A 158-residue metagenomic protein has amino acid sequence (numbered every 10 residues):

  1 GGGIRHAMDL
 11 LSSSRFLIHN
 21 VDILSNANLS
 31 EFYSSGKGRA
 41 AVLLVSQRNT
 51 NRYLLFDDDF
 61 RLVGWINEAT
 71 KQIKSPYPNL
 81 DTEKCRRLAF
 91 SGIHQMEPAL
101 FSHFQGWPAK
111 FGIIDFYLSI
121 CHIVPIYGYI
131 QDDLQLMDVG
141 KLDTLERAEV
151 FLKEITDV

Functional and structural regions predicted by a protein language model:
G1-I18, S75-P76: Short phosphate-binding loop-to-helix
G3-I4, R52-L55, H94: Adenylate-forming
I4-M8, F56-D59, D143-R147: Short, surface-exposed amphipathic charged segments that create phosphate/polyanion-binding patches used for binding
L11, D57, P108-A109: Alpha-helical protein-protein interaction elements
S14, R39-V42: Conserved acidic residues
F16-H19, L24-K37, R48-N49, R61-V158: Catalytic-core segments of class I nucleotidyltransferases/pyrophosphorylases that form NMP-activated intermediates
A41-D59: Short beta-strand-to-loop element that shapes/binds the nucleotide-sugar donor at the catalytic cleft/hinge
